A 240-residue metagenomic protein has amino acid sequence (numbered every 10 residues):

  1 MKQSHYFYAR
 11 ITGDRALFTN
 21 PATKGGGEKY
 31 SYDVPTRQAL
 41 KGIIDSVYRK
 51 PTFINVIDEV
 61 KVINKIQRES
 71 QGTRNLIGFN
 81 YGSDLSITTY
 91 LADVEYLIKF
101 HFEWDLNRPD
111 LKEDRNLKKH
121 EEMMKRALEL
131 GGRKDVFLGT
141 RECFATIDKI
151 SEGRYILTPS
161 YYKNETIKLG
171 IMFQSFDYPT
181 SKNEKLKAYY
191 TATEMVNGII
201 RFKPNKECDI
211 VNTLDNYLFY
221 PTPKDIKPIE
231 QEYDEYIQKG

Functional and structural regions predicted by a protein language model:
M1-G27, Q38, I200, C208-V211: N-terminal, Lys/Arg- and Ser/Thr-rich interaction peptides
Y6, I57, D93-L97: Extracellular structured ligand-interaction cores
I11-R15, N64, I98-L106: Beta-strand elements of well-folded, non-transmembrane domains
L17-T19, R68, L106-R108: Residue-level signal for secondary-structure boundary sites
N20, N55-V56, P109-L111: Short, hydrophobic/aromatic beta-strand segments
T23-K41, E121-G131, V136-F137: Short, flexible N-terminal segments of the mature chain
Y30-G72: Glycine/small-residue-rich interface belts in oligomeric ring/scaffold proteins and their assembly partners
N75-G240: Internal, well-folded beta-alpha domain core
